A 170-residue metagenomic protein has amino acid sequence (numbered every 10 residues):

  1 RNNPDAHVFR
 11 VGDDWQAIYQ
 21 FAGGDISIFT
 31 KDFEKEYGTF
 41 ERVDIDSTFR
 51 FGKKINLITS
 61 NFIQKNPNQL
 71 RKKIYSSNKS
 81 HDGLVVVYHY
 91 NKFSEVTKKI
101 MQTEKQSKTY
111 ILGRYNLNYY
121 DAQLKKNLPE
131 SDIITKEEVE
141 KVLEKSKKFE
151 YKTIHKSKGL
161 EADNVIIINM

Functional and structural regions predicted by a protein language model:
N2-D82: Conserved RecA-like helicase ATPase core segment that couples NTP binding/hydrolysis to strand translocation
V8, R42-D44, V85-V87, I111 (+2 more regions): Conserved beta-strand scaffold positions in the cores of enzyme catalytic domains, especially in NTP/NDP-utilizing
D14, T48, N91-F93, V139 (+1 more regions): Short, solvent-exposed coil/turn elements at secondary-structure transition points
I28, E95-K99, T153: Well-ordered alpha-helical segments embedded in enzymatic catalytic cores
F40, S80-V85, S146-F149, A162-D163: Sequence-level motif detector for i,i+2 pairs with an aromatic at +2
I45-S107, I111-K126, L160: Helicase-core coupling region on the C-terminal RecA-like lobe
Q102-M170: Core RecA-like ATPase module of SF1/SF2 helicases and allied nucleic-acid translocases
